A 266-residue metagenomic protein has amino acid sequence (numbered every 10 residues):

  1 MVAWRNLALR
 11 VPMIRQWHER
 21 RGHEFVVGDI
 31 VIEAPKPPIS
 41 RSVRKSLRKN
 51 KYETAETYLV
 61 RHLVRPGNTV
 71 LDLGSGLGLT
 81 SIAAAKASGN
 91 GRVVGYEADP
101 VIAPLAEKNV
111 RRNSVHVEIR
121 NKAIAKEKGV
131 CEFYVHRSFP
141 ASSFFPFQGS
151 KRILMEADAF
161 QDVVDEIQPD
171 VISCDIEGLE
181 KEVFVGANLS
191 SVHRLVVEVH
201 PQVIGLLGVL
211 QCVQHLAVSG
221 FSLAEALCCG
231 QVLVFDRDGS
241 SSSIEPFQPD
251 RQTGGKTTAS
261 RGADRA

Functional and structural regions predicted by a protein language model:
M1-D99, P104-N109, V115-E118, G149 (+3 more regions): S-adenosyl-L-methionine
K36, A123, R137, A159 (+1 more regions): Residues at the C-termini of beta-strands that transition into short coil/loop
L47-L71, I119, E127-E132, F139 (+3 more regions): Short internal loop-to-helix segment that lines adenine-nucleotide cofactor pockets
S75, P100, I124-K126, I176-E180 (+1 more regions): Short, glycine/acidic-enriched loop or turn micro-motifs at the edges of active sites
I124-K128, G230-L233: A short acidic, often aromatic-flanked loop/helix-cap motif at beta-alpha or helix-coil junctions that lines enzyme
C131-S138, D238-S242: Short, surface-exposed amphipathic charged segments that create phosphate/polyanion-binding patches used for binding
V192-V199: Conserved beta-strand signature within the Rossmann-like core of class I S-adenosyl-L-methionine
